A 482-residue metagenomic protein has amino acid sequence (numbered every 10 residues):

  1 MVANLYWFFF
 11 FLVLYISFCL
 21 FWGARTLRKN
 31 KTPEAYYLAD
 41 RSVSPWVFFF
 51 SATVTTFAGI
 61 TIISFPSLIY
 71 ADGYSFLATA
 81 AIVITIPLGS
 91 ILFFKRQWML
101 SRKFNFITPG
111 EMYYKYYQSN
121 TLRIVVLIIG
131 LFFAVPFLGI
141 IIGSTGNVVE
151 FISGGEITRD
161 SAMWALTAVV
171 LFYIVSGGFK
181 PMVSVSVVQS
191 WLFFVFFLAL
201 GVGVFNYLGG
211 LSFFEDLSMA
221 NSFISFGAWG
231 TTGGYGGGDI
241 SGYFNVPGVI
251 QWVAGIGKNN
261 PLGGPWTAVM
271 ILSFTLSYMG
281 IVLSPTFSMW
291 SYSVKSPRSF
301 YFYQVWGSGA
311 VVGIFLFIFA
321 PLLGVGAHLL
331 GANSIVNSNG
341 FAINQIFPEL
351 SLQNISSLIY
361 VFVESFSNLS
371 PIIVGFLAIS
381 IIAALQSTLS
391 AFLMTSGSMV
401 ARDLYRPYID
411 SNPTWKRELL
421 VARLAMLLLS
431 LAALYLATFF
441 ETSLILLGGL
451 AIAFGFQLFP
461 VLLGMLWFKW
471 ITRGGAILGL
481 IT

Functional and structural regions predicted by a protein language model:
M1-I63, G177: Membrane-interface "cap" regions at the ends of multi-pass membrane proteins
V2-L5, R41-V43, S64-F65, Y70-A71 (+3 more regions): Loop-to-helix junctions at membrane interfaces in multi-pass transport proteins
A3-Y15, W46-V47, L77-I82, L122-V126 (+7 more regions): Alpha-helical transmembrane segments of integral membrane proteins
F11-A24, T55-I63, I84-R96, T167-V175 (+3 more regions): Central hydrophobic cores of alpha-helical transmembrane segments in multi-pass inner-membrane proteins across all
R28-E34, K180-P181, S293, D410-R417 (+2 more regions): Alpha-helical transmembrane segments
T32-F49, L447-T482: C-terminal membrane-solvent junction of multi-pass transporters and transport-like membrane proteins
Y70-S176, T286-G448: Helix-loop-helix junctions that connect adjacent transmembrane helices in secondary transporters/permeases, recognized
A199, A432-L436, I481-T482: Aromatic-anchored segments of alpha-helical transmembrane domains
